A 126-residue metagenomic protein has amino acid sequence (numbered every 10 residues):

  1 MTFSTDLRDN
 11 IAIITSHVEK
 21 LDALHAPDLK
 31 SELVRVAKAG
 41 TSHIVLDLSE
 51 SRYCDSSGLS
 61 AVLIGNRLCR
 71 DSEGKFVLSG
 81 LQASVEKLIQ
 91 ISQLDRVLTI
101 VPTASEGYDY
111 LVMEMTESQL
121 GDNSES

Functional and structural regions predicted by a protein language model:
M1-T15: Short beta-strand/loop segment at the start of cytosolic alpha/beta domains
R8, S49, S105: Conserved catalytic submotifs in the C-terminal HATPase_c
N10-A12, K20-A23: Glycine-rich, small/polar surface segments that engage phosphate groups of diverse ligands
T15-S16, L88: A short acidic, helix-capping loop that chelates divalent metal ions and anchors anionic groups
S16-V18, T103: Active-site donor-binding loop signature of nucleotide-sugar glycosyltransferases
L21-L98: Amphipathic alpha-helical interaction surfaces in cytosolic regulatory modules
I100-S126: A charged, well-structured terminal subsegment
